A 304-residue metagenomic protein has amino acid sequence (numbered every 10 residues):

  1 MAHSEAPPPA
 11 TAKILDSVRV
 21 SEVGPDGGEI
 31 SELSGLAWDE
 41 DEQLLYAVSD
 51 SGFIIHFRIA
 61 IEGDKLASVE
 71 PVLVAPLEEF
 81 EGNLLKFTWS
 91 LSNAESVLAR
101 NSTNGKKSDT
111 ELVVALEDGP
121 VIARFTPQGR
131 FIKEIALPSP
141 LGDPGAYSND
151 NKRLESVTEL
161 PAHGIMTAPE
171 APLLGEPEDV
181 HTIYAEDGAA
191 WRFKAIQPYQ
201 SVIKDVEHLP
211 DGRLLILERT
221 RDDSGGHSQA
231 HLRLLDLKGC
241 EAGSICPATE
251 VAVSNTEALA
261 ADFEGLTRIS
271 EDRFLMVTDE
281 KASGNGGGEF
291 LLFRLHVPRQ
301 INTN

Functional and structural regions predicted by a protein language model:
M1-N304: Sequence/structural signature of beta-propeller domains
